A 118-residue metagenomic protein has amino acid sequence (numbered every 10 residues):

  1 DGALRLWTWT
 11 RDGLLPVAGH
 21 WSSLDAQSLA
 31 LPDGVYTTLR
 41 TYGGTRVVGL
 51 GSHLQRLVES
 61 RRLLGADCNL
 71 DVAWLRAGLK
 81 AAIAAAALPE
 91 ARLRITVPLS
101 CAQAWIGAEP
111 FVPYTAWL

Functional and structural regions predicted by a protein language model:
D1-L118: Conserved alpha/beta cores of soluble small-molecule-handling proteins
